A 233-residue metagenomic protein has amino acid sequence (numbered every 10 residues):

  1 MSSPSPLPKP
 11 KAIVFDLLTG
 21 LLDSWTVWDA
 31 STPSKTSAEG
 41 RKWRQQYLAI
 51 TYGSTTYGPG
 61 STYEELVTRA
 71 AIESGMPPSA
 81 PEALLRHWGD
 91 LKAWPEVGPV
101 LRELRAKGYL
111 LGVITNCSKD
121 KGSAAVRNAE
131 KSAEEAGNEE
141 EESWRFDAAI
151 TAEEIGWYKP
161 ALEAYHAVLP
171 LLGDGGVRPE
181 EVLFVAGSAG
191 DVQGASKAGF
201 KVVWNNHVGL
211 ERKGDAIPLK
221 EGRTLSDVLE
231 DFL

Functional and structural regions predicted by a protein language model:
M1-I13, G98, R102, I114-L233: Asp-based, Mg2+/Mn2+-dependent phosphohydrolase catalytic module
S2-L48: Active-site neighborhood of HAD-like aspartate-dependent phosphohydrolases
S24-W28, L91-W94, W204: Tryptophan-centric aromatic hotspots in well-structured domains and transmembrane helices
W28-T36, A71-G75, L104, F232: Alpha-helix C-terminal capping segments
T36-Q45, A49-L85: A metal-dependent, Asp-based hydrolase signature
Q46, K107-G108, A152: Structured helix-beta-strand junction loops
E64-E65, P81-V113, S123: Short, acidic loop-to-helix structural element flanking the phosphoryl-transfer center in phosphate-processing enzymes
M76, Y109, F200: Short phosphate-binding/catalytic loops that engage adenosine nucleotides
